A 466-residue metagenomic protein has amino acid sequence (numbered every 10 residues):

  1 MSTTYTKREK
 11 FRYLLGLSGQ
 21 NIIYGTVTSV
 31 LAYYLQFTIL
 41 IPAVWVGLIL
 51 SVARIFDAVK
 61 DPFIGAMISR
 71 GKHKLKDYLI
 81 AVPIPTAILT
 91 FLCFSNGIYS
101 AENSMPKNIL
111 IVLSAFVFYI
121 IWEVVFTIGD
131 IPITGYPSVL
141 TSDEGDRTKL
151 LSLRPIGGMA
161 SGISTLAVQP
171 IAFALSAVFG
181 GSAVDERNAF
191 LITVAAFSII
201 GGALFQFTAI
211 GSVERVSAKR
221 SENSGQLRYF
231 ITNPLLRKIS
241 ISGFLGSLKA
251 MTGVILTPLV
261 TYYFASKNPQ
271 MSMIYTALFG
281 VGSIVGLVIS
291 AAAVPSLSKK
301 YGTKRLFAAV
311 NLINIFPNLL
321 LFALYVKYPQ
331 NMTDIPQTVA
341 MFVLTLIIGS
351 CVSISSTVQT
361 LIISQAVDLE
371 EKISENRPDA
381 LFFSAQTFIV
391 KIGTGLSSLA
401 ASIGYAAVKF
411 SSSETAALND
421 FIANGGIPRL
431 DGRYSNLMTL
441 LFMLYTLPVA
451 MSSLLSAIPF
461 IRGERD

Functional and structural regions predicted by a protein language model:
S2-D466: Membrane-embedded alpha-helical bundles of multi-pass transporters/translocases, especially carrier/permease families
